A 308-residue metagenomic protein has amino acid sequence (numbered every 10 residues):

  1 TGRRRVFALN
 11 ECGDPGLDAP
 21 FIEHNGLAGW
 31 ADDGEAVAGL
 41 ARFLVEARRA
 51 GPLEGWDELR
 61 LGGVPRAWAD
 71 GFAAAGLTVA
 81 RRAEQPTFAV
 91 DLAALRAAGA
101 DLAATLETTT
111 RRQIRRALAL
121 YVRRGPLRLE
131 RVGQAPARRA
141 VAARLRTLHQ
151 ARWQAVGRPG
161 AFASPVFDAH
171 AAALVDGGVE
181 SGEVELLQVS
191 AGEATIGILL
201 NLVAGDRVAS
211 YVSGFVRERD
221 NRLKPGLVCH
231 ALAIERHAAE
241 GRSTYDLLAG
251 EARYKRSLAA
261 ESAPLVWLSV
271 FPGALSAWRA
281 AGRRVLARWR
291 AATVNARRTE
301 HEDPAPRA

Functional and structural regions predicted by a protein language model:
T1-A308: N-acyltransferase acceptor-side catalytic subdomain
